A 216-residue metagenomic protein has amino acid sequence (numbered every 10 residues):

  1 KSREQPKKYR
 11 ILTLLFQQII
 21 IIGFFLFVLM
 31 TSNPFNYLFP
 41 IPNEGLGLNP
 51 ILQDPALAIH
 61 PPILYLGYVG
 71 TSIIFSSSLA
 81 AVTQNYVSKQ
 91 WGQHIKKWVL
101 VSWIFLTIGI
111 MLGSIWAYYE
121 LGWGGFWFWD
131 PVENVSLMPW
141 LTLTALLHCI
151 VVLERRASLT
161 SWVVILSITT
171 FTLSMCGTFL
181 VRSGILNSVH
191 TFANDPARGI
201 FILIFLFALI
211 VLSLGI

Functional and structural regions predicted by a protein language model:
K1-I216: Polytopic transmembrane helical bundles with strong interfacial aromatic enrichment
